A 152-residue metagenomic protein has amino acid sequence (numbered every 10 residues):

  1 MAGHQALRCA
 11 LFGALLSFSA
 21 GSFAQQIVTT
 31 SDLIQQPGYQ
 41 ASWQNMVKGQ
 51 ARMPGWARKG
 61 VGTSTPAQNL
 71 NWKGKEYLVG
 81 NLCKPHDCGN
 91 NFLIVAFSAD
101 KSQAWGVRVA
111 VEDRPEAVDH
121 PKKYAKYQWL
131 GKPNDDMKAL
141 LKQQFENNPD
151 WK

Functional and structural regions predicted by a protein language model:
M1-L11: Bacterial N-terminal signal peptides that target proteins for export
S17-A20: N-terminal signal peptide c-region/cleavage motif recognized by signal peptidases
A24-N81, P149-K152: N-terminal secretory signal peptides
Q25-W43, D113-K152: C-terminal partner/receptor-binding element of secreted or periplasmic proteins
Q68-K73, A96-Q103: A short, structured loop/turn motif at beta-sheet edges
V79-P85, R108: Short beta-strand segments that buttress and anchor functional surface loops
D87-I94: Short, surface-exposed coil-to-beta transition loops
